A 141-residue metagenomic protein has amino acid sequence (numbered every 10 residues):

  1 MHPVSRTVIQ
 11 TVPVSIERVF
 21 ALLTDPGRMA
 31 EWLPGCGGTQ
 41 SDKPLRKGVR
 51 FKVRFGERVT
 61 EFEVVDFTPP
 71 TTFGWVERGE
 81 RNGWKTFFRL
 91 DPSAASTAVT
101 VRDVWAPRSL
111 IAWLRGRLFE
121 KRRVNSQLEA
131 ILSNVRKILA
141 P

Functional and structural regions predicted by a protein language model:
M1-K43: Hydrophobic ligand-binding cavity/cleft-lining segments
I9, E63, K85-R89: Short, surface-exposed charged micro-motifs
Q10-P13, R58, R78-E80, V104: Short, surface-exposed acidic/glycine-rich loop or hinge patches that mediate macromolecular interfaces
E17-F20, E129, S133: Amphipathic alpha-helical segments that line or abut small-molecule/effector binding pockets and mediate allosteric
Q40-G83, S93-A98, A130-P141: Glycine-rich portal/gate segments that line the openings of hydrophobic small-molecule binding cavities
E80-A130, K137: Beta-strand/loop substructures that line and gate deep hydrophobic ligand-binding cavities in soluble
